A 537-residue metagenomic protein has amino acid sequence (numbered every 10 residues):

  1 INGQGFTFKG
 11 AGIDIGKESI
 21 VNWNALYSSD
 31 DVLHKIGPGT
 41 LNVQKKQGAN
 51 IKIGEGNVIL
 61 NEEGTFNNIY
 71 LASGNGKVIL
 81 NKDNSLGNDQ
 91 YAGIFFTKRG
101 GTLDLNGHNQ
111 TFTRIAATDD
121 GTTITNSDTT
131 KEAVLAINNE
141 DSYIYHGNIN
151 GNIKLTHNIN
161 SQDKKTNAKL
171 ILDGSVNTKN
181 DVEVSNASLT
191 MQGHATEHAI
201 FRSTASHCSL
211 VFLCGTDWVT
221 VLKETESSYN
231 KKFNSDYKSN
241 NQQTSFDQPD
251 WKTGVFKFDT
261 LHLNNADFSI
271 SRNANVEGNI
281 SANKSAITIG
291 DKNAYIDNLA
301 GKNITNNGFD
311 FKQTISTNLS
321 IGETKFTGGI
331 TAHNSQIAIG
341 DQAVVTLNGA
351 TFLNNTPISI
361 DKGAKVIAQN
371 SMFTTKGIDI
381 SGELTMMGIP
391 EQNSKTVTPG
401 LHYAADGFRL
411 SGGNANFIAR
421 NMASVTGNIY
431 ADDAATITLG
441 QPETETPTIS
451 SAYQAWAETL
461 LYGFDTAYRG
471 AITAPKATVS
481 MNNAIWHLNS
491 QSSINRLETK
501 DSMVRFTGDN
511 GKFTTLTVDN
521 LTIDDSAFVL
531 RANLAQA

Functional and structural regions predicted by a protein language model:
I1-K45, K82-S175, D250-F258, D267-I330 (+15 more regions): Extracellular, surface-exposed repeat architectures
V32-H34, N50-K52, N68-Y70, D181-V182 (+1 more regions): His/acidic/aromatic-lined binding-pocket segments of jelly-roll/cupin-type domains and related regulatory beta-sandwich
I36-P38, K45, E55, G64 (+4 more regions): Extracellular, beta-strand-rich repeat scaffolds characterized by small/acidic residue-biased motifs
G39, I53-I59, G74-G76, A168 (+6 more regions): Glycine- and acidic-residue-biased ligand/ion/polar-headgroup-sensing regions
G48-N50, T65-N68, L86, K179 (+2 more regions): A short acidic/small-residue loop/turn micro-motif
A49-N61, N67-K77, A92, R496-E498: Acidic, glycine-rich calcium-binding repeat modules characteristic of RTX/beta-roll and related beta-solenoid repeat
I200-W251, A294-Q313: Long intrinsically disordered, low-complexity regions that are acidic and Ser/Thr-rich
T522-A537: Strand-loop-strand
